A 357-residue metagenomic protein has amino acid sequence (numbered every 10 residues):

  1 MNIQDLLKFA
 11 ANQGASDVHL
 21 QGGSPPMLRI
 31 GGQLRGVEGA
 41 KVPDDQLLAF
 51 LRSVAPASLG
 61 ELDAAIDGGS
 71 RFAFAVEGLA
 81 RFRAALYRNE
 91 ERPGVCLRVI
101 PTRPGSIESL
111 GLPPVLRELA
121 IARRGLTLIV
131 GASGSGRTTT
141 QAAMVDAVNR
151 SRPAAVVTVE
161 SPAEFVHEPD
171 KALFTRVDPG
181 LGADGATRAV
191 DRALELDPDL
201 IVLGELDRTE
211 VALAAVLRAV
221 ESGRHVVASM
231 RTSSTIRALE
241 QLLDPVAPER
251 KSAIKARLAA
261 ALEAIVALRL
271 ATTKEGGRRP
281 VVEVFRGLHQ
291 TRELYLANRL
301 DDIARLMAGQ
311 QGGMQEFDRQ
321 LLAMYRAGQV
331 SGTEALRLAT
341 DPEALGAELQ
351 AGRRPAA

Functional and structural regions predicted by a protein language model:
M1-A357: Short, flexible helix-loop junctions that flank or precede catalytic/ligand sites
